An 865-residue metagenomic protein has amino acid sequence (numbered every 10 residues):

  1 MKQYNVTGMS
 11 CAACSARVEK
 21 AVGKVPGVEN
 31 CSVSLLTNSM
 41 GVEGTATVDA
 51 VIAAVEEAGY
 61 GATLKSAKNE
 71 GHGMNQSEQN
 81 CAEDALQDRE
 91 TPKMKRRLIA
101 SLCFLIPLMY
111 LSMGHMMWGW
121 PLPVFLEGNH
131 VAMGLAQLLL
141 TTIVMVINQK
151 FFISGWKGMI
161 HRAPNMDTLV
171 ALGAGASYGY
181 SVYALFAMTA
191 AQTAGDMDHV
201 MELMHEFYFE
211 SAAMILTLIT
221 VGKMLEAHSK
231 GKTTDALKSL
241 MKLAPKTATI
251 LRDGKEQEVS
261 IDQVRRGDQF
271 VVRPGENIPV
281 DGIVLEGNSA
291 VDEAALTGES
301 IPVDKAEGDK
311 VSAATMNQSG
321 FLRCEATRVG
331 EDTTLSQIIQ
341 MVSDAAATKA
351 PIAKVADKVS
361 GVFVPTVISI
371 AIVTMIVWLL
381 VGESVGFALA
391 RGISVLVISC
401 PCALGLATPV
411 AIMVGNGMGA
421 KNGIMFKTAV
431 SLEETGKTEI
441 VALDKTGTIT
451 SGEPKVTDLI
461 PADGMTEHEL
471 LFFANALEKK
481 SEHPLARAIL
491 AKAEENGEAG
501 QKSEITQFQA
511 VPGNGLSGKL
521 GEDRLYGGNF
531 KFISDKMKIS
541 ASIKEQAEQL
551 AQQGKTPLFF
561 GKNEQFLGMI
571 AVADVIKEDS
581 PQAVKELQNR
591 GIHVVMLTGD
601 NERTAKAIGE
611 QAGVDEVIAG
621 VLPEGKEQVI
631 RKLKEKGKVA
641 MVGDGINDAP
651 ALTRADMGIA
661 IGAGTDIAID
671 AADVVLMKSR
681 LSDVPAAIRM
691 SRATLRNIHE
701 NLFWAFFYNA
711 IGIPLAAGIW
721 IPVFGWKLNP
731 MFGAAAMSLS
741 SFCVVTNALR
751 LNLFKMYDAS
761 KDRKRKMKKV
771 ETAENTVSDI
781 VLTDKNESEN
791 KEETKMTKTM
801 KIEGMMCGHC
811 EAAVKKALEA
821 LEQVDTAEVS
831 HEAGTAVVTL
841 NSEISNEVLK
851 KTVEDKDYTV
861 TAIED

Functional and structural regions predicted by a protein language model:
M1-A132, K255-E256, Q340-T348, K755-D865: Flexible metal-binding regulatory segments at protein termini and peripheral loops
A16, P274, T438, L520-E522 (+5 more regions): Conserved ATP-binding TGD loop and adjacent catalytic N/P-domain core of P-type ATPases
P26-E43, V48-D49, E206-F207, K238-D332 (+2 more regions): Conserved cytosolic catalytic loops of P-type ATPases
K93-T247, K358, L459, G725-P730 (+2 more regions): Transmembrane helix-loop-helix hairpins at the membrane interface
R96, T315, E439-L443, I449-E482 (+3 more regions): ATP-driven catalytic headpiece of P-type ATPases
M117-V131, I160, G179, M418 (+9 more regions): Membrane-embedded alpha-helical bundles of multi-pass transporters
M188, M197-V200, A213-P274, K305 (+6 more regions): Juxtamembrane coupling segments of multi-pass membrane pumps/enzymes
L296, V355, A390, A403-L477 (+6 more regions): Conserved catalytic phosphorylation-site environment of P-type ATPases
